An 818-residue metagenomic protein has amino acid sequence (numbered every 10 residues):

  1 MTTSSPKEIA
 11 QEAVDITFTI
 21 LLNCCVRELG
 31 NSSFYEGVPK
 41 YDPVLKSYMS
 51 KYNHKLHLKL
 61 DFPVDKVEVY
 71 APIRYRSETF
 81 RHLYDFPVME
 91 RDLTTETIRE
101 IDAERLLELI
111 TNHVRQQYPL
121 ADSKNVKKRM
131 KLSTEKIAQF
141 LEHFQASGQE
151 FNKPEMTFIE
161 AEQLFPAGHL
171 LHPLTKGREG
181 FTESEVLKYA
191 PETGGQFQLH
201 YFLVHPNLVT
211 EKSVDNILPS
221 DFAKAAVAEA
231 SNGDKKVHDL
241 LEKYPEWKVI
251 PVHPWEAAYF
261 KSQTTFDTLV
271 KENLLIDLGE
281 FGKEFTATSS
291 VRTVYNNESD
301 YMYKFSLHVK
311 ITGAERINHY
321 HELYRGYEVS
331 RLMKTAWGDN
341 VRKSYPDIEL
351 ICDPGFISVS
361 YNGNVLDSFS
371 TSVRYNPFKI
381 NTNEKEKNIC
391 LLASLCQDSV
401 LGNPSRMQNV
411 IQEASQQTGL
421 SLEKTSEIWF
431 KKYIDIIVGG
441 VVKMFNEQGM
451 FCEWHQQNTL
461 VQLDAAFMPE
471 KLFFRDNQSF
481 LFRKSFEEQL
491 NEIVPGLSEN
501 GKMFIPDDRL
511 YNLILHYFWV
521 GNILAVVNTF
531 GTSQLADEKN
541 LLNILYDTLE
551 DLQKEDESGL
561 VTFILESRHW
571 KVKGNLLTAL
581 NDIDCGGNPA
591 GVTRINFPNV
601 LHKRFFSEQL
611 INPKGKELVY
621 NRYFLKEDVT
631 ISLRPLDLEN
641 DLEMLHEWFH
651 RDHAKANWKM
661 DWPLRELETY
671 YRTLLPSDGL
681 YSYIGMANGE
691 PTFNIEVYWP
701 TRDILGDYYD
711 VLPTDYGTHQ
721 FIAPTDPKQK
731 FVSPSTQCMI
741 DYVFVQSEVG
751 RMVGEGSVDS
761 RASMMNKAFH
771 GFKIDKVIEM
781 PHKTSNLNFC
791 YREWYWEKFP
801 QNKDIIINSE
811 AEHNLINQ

Functional and structural regions predicted by a protein language model:
T2-I436, D464-Q609: Nucleotide/phosphate-binding site architecture used for ATP/NTP-dependent chemistry
S607-E639, W796-N817: Conserved N-terminal entry element of GNAT/NAT acetyltransferase domains
W662-S682: Active-site rim helix/loop that mediates acceptor-substrate recognition in acyltransferases
L675-D715, F721-P727: Acetyl-CoA-dependent GNAT
Q729-V745, M765, F769: Conserved acetyl-CoA-binding loop-helix of GNAT-fold acetyltransferases
V745-G756: Conserved GNAT acetyl-CoA-binding A-motif
E755, K773-L787: Conserved catalytic-core motifs of GNAT/GCN5-like acyltransferases
V758-K776: Conserved active-site alpha-helix within GNAT-family acetyltransferase domains
